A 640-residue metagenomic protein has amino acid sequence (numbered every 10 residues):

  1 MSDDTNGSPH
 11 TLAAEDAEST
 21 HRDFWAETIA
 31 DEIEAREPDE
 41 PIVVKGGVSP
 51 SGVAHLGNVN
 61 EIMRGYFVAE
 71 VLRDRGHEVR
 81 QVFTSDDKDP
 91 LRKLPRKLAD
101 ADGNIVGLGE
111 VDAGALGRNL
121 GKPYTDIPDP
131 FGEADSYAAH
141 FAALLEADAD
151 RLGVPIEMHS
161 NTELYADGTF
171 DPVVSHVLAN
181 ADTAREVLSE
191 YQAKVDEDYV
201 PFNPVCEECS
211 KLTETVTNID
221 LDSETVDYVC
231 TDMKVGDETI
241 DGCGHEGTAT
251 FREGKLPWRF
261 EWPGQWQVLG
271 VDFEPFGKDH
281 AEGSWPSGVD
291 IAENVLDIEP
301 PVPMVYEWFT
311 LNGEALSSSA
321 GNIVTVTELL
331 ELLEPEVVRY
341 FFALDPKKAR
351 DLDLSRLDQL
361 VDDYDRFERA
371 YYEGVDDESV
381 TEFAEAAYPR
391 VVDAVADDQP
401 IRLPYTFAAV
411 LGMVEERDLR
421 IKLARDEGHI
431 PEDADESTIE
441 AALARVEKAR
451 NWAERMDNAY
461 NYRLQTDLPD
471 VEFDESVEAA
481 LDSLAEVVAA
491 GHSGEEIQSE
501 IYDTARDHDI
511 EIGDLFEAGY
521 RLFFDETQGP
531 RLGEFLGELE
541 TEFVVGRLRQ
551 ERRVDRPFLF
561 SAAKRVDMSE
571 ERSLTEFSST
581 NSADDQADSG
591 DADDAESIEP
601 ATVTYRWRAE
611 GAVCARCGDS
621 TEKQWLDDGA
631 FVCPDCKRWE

Functional and structural regions predicted by a protein language model:
M1-E37, G52-A54, R80-V82, D182-R185 (+2 more regions): Basic, alpha-helical terminal appendages of large translation-related enzymes
M1-H21, F523, E551-R608, A615-R616 (+3 more regions): Terminal disorder- and signal-encoded targeting elements
S2-T183, G288: N-terminal Rossmann-like or analogous alpha/beta NTP/dinucleotide-binding catalytic cores that position adenine
R73-H77, N294-P300, E511: Secondary-structure transition/capping motifs at alpha-helix termini and the adjoining loop/turn into the next element
V154, M158, T162-V302, T310-S317: Active-site cores that bind ATP or allylic diphosphates and position pyrophosphate for catalysis
R185, S189-F202, I219-E224, E599-G611 (+2 more regions): Short, flexible, mixed-charge glycine/proline-rich loop motifs that serve as phosphate/nucleic-acid-contacting
E208, D232, V613-G618, P634-D635: Short, cysteine/histidine-rich loop/knuckle motifs that typically chelate Zn2+
H280, W285, E307-E454, F524-A562: Catalytic adenosine-cofactor/nucleotide-binding cores of aminoacyl-tRNA synthetases and other
